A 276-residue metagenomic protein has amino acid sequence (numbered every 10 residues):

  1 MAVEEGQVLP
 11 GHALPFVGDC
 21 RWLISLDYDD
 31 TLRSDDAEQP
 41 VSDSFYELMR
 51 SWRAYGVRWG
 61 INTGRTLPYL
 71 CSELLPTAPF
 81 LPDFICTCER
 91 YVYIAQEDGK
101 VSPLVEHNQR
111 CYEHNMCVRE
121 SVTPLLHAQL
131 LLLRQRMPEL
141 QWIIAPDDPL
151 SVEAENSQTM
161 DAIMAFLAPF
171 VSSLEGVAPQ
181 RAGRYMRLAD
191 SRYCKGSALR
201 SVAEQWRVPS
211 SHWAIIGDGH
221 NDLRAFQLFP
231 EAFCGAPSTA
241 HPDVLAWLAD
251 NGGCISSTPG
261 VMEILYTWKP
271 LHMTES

Functional and structural regions predicted by a protein language model:
M1-Y28, D36, S44-S51: Non-catalytic pre-domain segments flanking phosphatase-related domains
D19, A189, G196-S276: Mg2+-dependent phosphoryl-transfer enzymes with acidic/Ser/Thr/Gly-rich catalytic loops
D35-D36, L70-S72, Q96-E97, A225 (+1 more regions): Short glycine-/acidic-enriched loop or helix-start segments at secondary-structure transitions that form or flank
V41-L140: Active-site phosphate-binding/coordination module
L74, M164-F170, P242-G252: Short, aromatic/basic amphipathic alpha-helical patches
H127-L228: Conserved acidic, metal-coordinating active-site core of Asp-based, Mg2+-dependent phosphoryl-transfer enzymes
